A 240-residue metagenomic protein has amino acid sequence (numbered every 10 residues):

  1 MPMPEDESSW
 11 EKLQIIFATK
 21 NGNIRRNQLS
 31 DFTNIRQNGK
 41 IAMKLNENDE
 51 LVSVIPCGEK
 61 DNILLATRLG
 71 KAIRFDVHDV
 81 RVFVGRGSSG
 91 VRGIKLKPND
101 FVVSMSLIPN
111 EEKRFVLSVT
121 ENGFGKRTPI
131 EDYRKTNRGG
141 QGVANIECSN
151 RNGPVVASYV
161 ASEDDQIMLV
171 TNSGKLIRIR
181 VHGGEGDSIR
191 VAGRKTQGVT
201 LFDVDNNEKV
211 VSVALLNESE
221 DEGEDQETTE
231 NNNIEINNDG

Functional and structural regions predicted by a protein language model:
M1-G240: Short, structured "edge-of-domain" segments at secondary-structure transitions
